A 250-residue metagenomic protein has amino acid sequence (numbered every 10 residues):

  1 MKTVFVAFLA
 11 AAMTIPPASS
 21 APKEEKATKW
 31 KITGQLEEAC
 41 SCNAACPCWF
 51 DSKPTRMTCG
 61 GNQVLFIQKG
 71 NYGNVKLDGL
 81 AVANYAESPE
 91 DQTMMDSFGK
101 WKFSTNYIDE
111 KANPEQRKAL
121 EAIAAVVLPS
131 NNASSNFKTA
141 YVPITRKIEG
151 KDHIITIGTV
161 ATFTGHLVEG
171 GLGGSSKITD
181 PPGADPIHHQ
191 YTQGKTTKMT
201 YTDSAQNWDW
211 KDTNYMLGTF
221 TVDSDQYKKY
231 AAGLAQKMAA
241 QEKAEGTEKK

Functional and structural regions predicted by a protein language model:
M1-F8: Sec-dependent signal peptide recognition, specifically the positively charged N-region followed immediately by
K2, K23-K26, K249-K250: Polybasic, lysine/arginine-rich low-complexity segments
L9-P17: Hydrophobic core
P16-K29: Cleaved targeting-peptide boundary
T28-K250: Beta-strand-enriched cores of mature, soluble protein domains
